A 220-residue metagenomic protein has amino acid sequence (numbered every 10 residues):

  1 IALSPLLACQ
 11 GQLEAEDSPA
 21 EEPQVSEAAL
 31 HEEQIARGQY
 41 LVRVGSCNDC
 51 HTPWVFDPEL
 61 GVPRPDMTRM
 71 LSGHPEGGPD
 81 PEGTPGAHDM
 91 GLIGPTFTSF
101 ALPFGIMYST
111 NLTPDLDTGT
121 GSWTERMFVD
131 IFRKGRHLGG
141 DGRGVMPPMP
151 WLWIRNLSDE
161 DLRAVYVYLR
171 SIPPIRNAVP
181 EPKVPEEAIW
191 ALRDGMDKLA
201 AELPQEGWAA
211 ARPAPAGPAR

Functional and structural regions predicted by a protein language model:
P5-A8: C-terminal motif of bacterial Sec signal peptides marking the signal peptidase cleavage site
Q10-L13: Bacterial signal peptide processing site
P19-R43, V55-D57, A214-R220: Electrostatic cytochrome c docking/interface patches
G38, V44-W54, F128, V165 (+2 more regions): The canonical Cys-X-X-Cys-His
N48-P53, G140-M146, R176-V184: Surface-exposed patches in mature extracellular/periplasmic domains of secreted proteins
F56-V129, V145-S158, E186-L192: Gly/Gly-Pro-rich "capping" loops immediately C-terminal to redox-active cysteine motifs in periplasmic/lumenal
S122-L138, W151-P180, L203-W208, R212: C-terminal capping alpha-helices of c-type cytochrome domains
E187-G217: Acidic/histidine-enriched, glycine/proline-rich intrinsically disordered or flexible terminal extensions
